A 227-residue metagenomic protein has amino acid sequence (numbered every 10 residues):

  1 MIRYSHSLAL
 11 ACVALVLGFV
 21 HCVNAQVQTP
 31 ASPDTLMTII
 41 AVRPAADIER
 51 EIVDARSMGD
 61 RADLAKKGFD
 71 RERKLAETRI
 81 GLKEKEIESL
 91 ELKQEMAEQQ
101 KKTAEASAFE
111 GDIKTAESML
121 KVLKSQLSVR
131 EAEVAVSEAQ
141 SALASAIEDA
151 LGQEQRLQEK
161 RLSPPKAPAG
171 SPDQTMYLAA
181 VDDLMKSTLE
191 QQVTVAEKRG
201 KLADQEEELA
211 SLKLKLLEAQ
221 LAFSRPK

Functional and structural regions predicted by a protein language model:
M1-L10: Bacterial N-terminal signal peptides that target proteins for export
Y4, F19-C22: Intrinsically disordered, low-complexity peptide-like regions
L10-V20: Bacterial N-terminal signal peptides
V23-V27: Boundary at the C-terminal end of the N-terminal hydrophobic targeting segment
A31-K227: Extended amphipathic alpha-helical heptad-repeat regions
